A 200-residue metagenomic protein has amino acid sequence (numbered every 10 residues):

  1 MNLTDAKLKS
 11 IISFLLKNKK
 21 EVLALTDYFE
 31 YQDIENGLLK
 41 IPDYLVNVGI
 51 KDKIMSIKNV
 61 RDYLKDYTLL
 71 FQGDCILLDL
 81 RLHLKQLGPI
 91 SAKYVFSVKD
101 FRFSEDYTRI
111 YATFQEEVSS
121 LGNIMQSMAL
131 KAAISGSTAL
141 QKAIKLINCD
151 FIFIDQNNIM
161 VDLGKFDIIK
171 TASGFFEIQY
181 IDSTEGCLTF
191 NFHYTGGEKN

Functional and structural regions predicted by a protein language model:
M1-N200: Extracellular/lumenal and peripheral-membrane lipid-interaction modules
